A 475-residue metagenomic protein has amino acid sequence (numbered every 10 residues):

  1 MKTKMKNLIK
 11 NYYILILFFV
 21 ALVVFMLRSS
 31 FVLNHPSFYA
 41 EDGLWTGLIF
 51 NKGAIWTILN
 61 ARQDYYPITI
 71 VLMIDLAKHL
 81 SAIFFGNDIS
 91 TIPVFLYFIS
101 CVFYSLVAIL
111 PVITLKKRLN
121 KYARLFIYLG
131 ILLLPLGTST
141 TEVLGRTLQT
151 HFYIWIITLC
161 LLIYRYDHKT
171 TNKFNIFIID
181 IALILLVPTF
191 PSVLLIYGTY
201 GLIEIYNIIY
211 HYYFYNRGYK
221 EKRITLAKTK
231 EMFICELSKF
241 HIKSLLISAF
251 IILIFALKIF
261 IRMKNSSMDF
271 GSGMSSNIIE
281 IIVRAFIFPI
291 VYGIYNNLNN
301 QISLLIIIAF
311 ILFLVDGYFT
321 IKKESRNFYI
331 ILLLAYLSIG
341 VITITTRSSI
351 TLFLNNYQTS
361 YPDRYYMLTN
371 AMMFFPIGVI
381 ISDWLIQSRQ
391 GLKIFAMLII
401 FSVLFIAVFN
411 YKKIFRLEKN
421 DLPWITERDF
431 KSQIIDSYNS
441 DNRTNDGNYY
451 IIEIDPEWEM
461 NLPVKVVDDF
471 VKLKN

Functional and structural regions predicted by a protein language model:
K4-T140, K173-F174, I179, G198-Y213 (+7 more regions): Intrinsically disordered, polar/acidic, low-complexity terminal segments
F19-A21, L245, K323-F353: Transmembrane alpha-helix segments characteristic of polytopic inner-membrane glycan-assembly/cell-envelope
L27-S30, T150, I157, I181-Y197: Transmembrane helix irregularities
S100-V107, P111-T114, Y122-D167, T189 (+1 more regions): Membrane-interface micro-motifs in multi-pass membrane enzymes
G130-T138, V187-P188, F250-K258, A335-R347 (+1 more regions): Aromatic-anchored segments of alpha-helical transmembrane domains
L161-H168, Y200-I208, A309-G317, M367-I386: Transmembrane alpha-helices and membrane-interface helical segments of multi-pass integral membrane enzymes
Y164-L186: Short hydrophobic alpha-helices at membrane interfaces in multi-pass membrane enzymes
L186-Y206, F240-A256: Hydrophobic alpha-helical transmembrane segments
